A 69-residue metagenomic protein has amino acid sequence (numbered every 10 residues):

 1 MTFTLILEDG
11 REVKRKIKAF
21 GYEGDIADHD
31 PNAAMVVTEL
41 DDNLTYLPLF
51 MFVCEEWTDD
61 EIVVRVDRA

Functional and structural regions predicted by a protein language model:
M1-D9: A short beta-strand micro-motif
I6, P31-N32, D67: N-terminal cationic amphipathic segment used for targeting or macromolecule association
E8-E12, L40-D42: Glycine-centered tight beta-turn/hairpin loop motif at sheet-sheet or coil-to-beta transitions
E12, K16, V66-A69: Positively charged, low-complexity intrinsically disordered regions
I17-T58: Acidic, low-complexity, intrinsically disordered interaction modules
W57-A69: Short acidic, Gly/Pro-enriched loop/turn segments at secondary-structure junctions
